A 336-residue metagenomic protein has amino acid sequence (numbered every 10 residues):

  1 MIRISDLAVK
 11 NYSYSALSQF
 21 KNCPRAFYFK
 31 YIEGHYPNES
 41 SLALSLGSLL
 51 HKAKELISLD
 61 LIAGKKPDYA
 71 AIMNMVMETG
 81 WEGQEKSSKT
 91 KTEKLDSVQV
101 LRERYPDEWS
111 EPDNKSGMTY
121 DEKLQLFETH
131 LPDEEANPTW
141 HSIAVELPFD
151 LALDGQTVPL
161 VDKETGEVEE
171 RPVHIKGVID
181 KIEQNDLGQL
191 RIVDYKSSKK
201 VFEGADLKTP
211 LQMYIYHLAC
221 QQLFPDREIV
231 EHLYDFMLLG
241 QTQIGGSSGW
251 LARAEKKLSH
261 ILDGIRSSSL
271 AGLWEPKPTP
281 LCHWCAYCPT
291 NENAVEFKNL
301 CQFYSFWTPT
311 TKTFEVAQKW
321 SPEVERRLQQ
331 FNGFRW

Functional and structural regions predicted by a protein language model:
M1-Y12: Long, acidic, intrinsically disordered low-complexity segments
Y12-S15, S45-K52, M118, E122 (+7 more regions): Generic recognition of stable, solvent-exposed alpha-helical segments in well-folded globular domains
L17-I62, Y120, L124, S142-L147: Nuclease catalytic cores
C23, L50-H51, K181, Y216 (+2 more regions): A residue-level signal for conserved active-site and pocket-lining positions in enzyme catalytic cores
R25-P37, I192-S198, I261-S268: Short amphipathic alpha-helical segments and their helix-coil junctions
A53-L153: A non-catalytic, helix-rich entry segment at domain boundaries
L147-D263: Mg2+/Mn2+-dependent nuclease catalytic core
L187, S259-W336: Accessory terminal regions of nucleic-acid processing enzymes
